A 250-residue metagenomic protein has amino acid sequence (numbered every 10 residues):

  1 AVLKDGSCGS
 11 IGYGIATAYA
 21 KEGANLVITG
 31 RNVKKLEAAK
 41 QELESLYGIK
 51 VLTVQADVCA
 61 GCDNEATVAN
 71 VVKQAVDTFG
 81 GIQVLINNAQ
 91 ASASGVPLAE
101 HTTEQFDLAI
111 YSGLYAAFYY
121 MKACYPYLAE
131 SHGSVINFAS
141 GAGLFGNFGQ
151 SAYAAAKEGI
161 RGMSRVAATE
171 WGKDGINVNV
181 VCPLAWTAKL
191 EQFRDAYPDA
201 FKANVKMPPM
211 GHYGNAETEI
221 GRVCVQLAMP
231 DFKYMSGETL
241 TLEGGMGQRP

Functional and structural regions predicted by a protein language model:
A1-V27: Canonical Rossmann dinucleotide-binding motif of NAD(H)/NADP(H)-dependent dehydrogenases/reductases, specifically
D57-C59, P198-T218: Catalytic Tyr-x(3-8)-Lys segment
G95, F145, K206-M207, C224 (+1 more regions): Short C-terminal tail/terminal secondary-structure segment of NAD(P)H-dependent dehydrogenase/reductase domains
V96-L98, T102-D107, F201-N204: Substrate-binding pocket helix/loop in short-chain dehydrogenase/reductase
M121, A156, S164: Active-site helix of classical SDR
S140: Residue(s) in the substrate-gating loop at a strand-loop-helix junction that position the organic substrate next
G172, N177, M235-G237: Short, small/polar-rich loop/turn modules that mediate ligand/substrate recognition or access, typified
